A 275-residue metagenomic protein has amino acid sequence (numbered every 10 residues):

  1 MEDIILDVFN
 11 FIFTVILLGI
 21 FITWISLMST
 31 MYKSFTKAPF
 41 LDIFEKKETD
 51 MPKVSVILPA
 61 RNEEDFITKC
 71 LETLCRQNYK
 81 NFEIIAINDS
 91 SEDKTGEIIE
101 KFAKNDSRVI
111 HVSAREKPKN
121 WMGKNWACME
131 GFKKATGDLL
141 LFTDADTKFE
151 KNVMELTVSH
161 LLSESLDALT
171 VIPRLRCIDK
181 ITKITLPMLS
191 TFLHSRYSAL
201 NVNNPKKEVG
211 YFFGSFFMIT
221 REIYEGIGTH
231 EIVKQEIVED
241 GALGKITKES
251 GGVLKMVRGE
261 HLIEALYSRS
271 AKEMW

Functional and structural regions predicted by a protein language model:
M1-E48, P187, A199: N-terminal membrane-anchoring/stem segments of glycan-assembly enzymes
M28-F82, S91-E92, G96-E97, K101-F102 (+1 more regions): N-terminal signal-anchor transmembrane helix
N81-S90, V112-A114: Short beta-strand/loop segment that forms part of the nucleotide-sugar
K94, T143-H160: Acidic donor-binding/catalytic loop of UDP-sugar-dependent glycosyltransferases, especially processive GT2
C128, L140: Short aromatic/hydrophobic "clamp" motif used to bind/position activated sugar donors
T136-D138, F213-I227: Conserved nucleotide-sugar donor-binding and metal-coordinating catalytic region shared by glycosyltransferases
L161, S165-H194, E222-W275: Catalytic donor/gating beta->alpha subdomain of glycosyltransferases that bind UDP-sugars
V209-I219, E236, G241: Short glycine- and hydrophobic/aromatic-rich loop-to-beta-strand nucleating segment in the catalytic cores
